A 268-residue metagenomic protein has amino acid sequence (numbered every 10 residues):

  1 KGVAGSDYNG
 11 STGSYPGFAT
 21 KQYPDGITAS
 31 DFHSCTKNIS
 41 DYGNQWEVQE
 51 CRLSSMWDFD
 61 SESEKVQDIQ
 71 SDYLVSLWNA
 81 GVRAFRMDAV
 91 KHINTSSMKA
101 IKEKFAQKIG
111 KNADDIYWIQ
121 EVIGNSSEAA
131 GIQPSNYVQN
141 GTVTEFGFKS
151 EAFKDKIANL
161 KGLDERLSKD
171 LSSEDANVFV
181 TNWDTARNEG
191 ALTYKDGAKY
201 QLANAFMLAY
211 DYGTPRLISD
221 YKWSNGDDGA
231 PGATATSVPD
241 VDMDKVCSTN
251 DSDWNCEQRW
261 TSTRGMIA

Functional and structural regions predicted by a protein language model:
K1-S55, F59, N79, K91-Q120 (+1 more regions): Acidic/aromatic-lined carbohydrate-recognition and catalytic surfaces of CAZymes acting on diverse glycans
G2-G5, S71-A268: Active-site-proximal helices and loops of the catalytic beta/alpha 8
S30, C35, S40-S54, E62 (+2 more regions): Functionally engaged cysteine thiol sites
K37-G43, V66-Q70, K169-S173: Short, functional N-terminal and low-complexity linear motifs
M56-D68: Active-site mouth loops of central-metabolism enzymes
